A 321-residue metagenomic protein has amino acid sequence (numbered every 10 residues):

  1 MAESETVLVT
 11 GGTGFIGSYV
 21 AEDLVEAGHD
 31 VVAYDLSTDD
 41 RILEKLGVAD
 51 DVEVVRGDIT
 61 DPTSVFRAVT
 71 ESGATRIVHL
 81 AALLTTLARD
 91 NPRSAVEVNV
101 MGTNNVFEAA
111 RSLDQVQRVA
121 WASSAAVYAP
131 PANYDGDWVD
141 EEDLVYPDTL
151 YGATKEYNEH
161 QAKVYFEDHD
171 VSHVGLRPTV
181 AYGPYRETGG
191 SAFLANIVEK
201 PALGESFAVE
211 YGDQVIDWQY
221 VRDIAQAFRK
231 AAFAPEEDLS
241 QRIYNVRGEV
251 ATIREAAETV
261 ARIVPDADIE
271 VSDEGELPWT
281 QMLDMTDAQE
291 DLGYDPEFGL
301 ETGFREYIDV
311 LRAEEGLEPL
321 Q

Functional and structural regions predicted by a protein language model:
V7-A27: N-terminal Rossmann NAD(P)H-binding glycine-rich loop of SDR-like oxidoreductase domains
T13, K163-I216, V221-A225: NAD(P)-dependent short-chain dehydrogenase/reductase
H29-D40: Conserved glycine-rich Rossmann-like NAD(P)H-binding loop of the short-chain dehydrogenase/reductase
V48-T60: Rossmann-fold cofactor-recognition segment
I59-V98: NAD(P)H-binding glycine-rich loop region in Rossmannoid oxidoreductase-like domains and their noncatalytic homologs
N104-L150: Conserved Rossmann-fold NAD(P)-dependent oxidoreductase catalytic core, especially the SDR/UDP-sugar
Y146-V174: Active-site Tyr-X1-5-Lys
E210-D213, D217-Q321: C-terminal substrate-binding subdomain of Rossmann-fold SDR/epimerase-dehydratase oxidoreductases
